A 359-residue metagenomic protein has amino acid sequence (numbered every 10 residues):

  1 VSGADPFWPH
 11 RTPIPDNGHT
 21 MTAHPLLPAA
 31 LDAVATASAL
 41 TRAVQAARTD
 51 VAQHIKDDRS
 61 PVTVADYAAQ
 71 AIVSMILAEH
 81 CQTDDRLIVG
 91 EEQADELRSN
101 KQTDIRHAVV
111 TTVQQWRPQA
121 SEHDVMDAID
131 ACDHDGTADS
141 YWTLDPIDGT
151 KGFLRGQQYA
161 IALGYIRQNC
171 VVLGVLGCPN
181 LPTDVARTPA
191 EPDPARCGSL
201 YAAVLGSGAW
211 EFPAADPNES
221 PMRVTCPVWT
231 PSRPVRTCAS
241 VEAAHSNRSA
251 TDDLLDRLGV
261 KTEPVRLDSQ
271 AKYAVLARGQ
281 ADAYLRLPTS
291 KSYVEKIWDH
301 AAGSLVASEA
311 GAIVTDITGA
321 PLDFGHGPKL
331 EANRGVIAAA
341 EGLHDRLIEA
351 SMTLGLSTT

Functional and structural regions predicted by a protein language model:
W8, D16-I147, N180-P182, A214 (+5 more regions): N-terminal subdomain of lithium-sensitive/metallo-dependent phosphomonoesterases centered on the IMPase/IPPase/PAP
P28, K56-E79, K151-G164, R257-L276 (+1 more regions): Generic detector of contiguous secondary-structure segments
A37, T41, D66, L77 (+8 more regions): Residue-level signal for inorganic ion chemistry
E91, G177, L287: Conserved residues at the C-terminal ends of beta-strands
A108-V110, H123-D127, G136-G206: DPxDG-like acidic metal-binding loop motif
N180-T183, E191-T359: An extended, acidic
